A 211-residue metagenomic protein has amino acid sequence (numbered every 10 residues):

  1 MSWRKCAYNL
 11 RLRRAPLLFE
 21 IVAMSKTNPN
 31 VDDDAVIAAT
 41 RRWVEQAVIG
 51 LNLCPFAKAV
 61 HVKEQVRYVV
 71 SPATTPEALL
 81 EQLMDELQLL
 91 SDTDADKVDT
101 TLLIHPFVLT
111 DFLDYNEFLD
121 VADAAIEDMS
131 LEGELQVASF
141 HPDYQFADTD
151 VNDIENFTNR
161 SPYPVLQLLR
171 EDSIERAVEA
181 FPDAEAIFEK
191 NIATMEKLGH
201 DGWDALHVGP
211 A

Functional and structural regions predicted by a protein language model:
S25-A211: Expand to "…catalyze enediolate/carbanion chemistry for C-C bond making/breaking, isomerization, decarboxylation
